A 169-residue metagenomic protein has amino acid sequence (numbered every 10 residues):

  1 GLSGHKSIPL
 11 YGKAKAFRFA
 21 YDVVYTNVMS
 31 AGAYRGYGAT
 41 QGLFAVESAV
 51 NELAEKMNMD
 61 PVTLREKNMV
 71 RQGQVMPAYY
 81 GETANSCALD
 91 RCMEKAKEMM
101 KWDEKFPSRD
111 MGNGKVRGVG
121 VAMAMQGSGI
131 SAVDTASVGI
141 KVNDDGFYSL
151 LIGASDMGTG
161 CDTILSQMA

Functional and structural regions predicted by a protein language model:
G1-G42, N113-A169: Gly/Pro-rich active-site capping loops and adjacent beta-alpha segments that organize cofactor/substrate pockets
L10, T40, P61, M76-P77: Proline-rich low-complexity regions
Y37-T40, N51, E55-K56, Y79-C87 (+1 more regions): Generic amphipathic alpha-helical segments used as scaffolds and interaction surfaces in large, multi-domain proteins
Q41-A45, A49-D60, C92-D103, I164 (+1 more regions): Stable alpha-helical structural segments in soluble proteins, enriched in small hydrophobic residues
D60-N68: Short, well-structured alpha-helical segments that form the helix of a local strand-helix-strand
N68-F147, Q167: Helix-loop-helix junctions that connect adjacent transmembrane helices in secondary transporters/permeases, recognized
